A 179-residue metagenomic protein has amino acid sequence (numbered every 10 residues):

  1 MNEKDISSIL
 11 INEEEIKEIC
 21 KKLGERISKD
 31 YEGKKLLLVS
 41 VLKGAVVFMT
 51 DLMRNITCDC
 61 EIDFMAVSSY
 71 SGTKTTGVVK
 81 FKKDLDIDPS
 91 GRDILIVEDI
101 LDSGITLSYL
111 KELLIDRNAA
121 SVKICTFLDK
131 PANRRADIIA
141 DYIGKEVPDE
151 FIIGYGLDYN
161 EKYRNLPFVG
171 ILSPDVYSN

Functional and structural regions predicted by a protein language model:
M1-N179: PRPP-associated nucleotide enzymes
